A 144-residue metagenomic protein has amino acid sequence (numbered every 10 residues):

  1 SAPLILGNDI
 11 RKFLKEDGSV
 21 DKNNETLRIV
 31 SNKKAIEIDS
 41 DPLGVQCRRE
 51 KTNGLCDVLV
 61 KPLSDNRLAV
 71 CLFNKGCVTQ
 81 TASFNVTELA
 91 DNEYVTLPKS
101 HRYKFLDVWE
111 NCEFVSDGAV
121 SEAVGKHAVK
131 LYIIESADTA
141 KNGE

Functional and structural regions predicted by a protein language model:
S1-D107, E122-L131, E135-D138: Active-site-proximal substrate-binding groove within the catalytic cores of carbohydrate-active enzymes
D107-S116: Short beta-strand and strand-turn-strand segments in soluble, beta-rich domains
D138-E144: Mature N-terminal, pre-catalytic/accessory segment of carbohydrate-active enzymes
